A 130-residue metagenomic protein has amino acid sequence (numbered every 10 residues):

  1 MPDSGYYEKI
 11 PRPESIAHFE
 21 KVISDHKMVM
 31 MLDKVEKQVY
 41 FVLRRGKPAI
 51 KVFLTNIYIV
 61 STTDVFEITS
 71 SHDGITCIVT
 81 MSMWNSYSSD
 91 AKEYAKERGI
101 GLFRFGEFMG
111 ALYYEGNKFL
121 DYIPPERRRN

Functional and structural regions predicted by a protein language model:
M1-Q38: Acidic-basic catalytic patches of nuclease active cores, encompassing PD-(D/E)XK and other metal-cofactor nuclease
P2, D73-G74: Generic signal for short, ordered secondary-structure residues within or immediately flanking folded domains
R12-K21, K37-K51, N117-N130: Electropositive, surface-exposed helix/loop patches at the edges of structured domains that serve as adaptable
V39-I68, I75-M81: Conserved catalytic cores of phosphodiester-cleaving nucleases, focusing on short active-site segments
V79-S86, G106-A111: Short beta-alpha junction loops
S88-R98: Short, aromatic/basic amphipathic alpha-helical patches
K96-R128: Charged, structured surface patches that assemble and position nucleic-acid processing machinery
